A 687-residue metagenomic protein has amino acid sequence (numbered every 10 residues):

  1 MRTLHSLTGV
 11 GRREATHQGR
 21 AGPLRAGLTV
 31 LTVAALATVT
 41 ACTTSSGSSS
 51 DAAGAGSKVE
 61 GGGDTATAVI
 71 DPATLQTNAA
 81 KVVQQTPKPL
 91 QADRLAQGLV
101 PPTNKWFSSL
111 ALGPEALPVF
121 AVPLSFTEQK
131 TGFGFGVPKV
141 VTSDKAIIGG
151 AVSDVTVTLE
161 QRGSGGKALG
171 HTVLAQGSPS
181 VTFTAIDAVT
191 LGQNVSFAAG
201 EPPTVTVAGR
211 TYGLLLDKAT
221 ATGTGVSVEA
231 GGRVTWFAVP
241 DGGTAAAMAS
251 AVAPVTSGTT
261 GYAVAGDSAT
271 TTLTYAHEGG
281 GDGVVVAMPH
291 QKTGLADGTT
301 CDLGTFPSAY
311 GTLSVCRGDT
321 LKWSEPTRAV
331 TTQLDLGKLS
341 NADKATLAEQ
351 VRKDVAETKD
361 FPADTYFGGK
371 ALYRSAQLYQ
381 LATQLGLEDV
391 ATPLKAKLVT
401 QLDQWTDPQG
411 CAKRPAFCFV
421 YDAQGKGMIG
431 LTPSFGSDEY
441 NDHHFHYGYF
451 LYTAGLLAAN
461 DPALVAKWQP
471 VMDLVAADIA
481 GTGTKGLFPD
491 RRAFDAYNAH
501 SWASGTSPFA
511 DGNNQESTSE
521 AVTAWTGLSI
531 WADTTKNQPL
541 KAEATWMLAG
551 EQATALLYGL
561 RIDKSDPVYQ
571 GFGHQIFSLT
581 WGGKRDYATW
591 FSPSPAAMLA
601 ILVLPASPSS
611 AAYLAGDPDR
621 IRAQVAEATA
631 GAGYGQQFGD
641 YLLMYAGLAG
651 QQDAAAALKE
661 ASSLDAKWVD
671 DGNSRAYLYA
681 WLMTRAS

Functional and structural regions predicted by a protein language model:
R2-S46: Secretory targeting and sorting signals
G9-G19, V355-T358, M428-S434, G505-P508: Short glycine/proline-rich turn/loop motifs
Q18, A26, T32, F435 (+3 more regions): Homeobox/homeodomain signature
L36, T43-T44, D51-T432, S437 (+5 more regions): Ser/Thr/Asn(+Pro)-rich, low-complexity disordered segments
P362-A382, S437-A476, S517-W525: Aromatic-rich carbohydrate-recognition surfaces in CAZymes
L385-D389, H446, A458-P470, G481-G486 (+1 more regions): Secondary-structure boundary elements
L402-D438, Y452, L456-A463, K467 (+1 more regions): Active-site lining segments of carbohydrate-active enzymes
D473-T580: A compositional/structural signature marking long, glycine- and acidic/polar-rich segments with frequent tryptophans
